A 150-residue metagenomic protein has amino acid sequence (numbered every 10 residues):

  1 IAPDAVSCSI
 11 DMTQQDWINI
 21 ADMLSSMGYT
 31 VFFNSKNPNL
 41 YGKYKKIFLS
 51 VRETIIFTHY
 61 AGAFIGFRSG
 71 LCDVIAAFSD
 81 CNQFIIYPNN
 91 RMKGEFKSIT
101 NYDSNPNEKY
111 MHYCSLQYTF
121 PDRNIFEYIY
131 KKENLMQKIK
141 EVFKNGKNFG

Functional and structural regions predicted by a protein language model:
I1-C8: Conserved donor-binding/catalytic core segment of Leloir-type glycosyltransferases
A5, T13-N101: Donor-binding and catalytic core of enzymes assembling or modifying cell-surface/extracellular glycoconjugates
C8-D11, Y130: C-terminal catalytic core of Y-nucleophile DNA break-rejoin enzymes
D73-G150: Nucleotide-sugar donor-binding patch of glycosyltransferase catalytic domains
